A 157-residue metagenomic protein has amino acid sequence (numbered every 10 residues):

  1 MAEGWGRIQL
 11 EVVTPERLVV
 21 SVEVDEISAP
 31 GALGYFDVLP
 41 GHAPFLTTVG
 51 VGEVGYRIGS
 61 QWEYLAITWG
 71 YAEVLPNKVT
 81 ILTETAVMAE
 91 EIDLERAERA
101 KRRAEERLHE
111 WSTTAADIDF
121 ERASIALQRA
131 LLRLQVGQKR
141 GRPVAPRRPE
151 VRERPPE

Functional and structural regions predicted by a protein language model:
M1-Y64: A positional/architectural concept
S28-A29, L46, E73-V74, A89-E91: A short local loop/turn or secondary-structure capping micro-motif enriched for an aromatic residue
A29-A32, R57-I58, E84-A86, R99-R102: Short, low-complexity, polar/charged sequence segments that are solvent-exposed and flexible
G55-P76, I81-T83: Helix-adjacent hinge/juxtasegments
V87-E153: Acidic/glycine-rich phosphate/pyrophosphate-binding loops and surrounding catalytic core that coordinate Mg2+
P155-E157: Domain-scale macromolecular recognition modules
